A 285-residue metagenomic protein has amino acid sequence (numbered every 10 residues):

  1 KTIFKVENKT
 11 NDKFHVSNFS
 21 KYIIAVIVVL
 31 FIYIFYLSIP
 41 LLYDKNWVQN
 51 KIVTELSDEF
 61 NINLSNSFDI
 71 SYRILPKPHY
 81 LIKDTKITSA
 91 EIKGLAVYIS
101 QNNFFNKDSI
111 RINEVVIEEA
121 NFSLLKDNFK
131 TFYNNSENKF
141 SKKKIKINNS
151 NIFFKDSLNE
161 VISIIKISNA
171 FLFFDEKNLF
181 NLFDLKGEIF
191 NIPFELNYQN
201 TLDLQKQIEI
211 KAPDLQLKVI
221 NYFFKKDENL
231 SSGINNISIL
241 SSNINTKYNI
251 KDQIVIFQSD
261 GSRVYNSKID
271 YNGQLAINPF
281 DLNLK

Functional and structural regions predicted by a protein language model:
K1-I24, Y248-I250, V255, D260-S262 (+2 more regions): Extended terminal
K1-N61: N-terminal type II signal-anchor transmembrane helix that functions as the membrane-insertion/stop-transfer segment
K21-Y22, I34-L41, S71-I74, N103 (+2 more regions): Short low-complexity stretches enriched in small and charged residues
L41-N46, I70-L158, F173-E188, I192-Q199 (+4 more regions): Flexible beta-edge/linker motif
N50, N181, Q253-I256: Residue-level marker for well-ordered alpha-helical positions
S57-E59, L75, F140, I145 (+3 more regions): A generic structural signal for short, non-catalytic loop/turn and secondary-structure boundary residues
I62-S65, I87-I99, S123, D127-K130 (+5 more regions): Amphipathic hydrophobic-ligand
